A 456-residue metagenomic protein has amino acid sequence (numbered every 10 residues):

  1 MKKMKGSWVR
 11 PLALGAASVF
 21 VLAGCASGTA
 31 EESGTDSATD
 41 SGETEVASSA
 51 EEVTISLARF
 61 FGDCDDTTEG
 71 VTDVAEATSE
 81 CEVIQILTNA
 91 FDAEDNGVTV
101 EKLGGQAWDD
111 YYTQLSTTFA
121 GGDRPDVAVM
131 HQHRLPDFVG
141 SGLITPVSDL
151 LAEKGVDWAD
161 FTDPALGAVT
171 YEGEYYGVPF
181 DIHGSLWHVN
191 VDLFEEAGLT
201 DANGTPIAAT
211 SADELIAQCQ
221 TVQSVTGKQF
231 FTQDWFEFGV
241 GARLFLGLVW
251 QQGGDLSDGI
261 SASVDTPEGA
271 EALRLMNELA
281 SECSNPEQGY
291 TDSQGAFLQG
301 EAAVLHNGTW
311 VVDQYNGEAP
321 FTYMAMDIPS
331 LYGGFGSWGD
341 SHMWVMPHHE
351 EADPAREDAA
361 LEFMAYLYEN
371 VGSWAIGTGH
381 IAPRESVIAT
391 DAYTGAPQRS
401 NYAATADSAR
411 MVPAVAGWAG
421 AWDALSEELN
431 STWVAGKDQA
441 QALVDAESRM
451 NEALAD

Functional and structural regions predicted by a protein language model:
K2-M4, P11-L14, L22-D137, Y332 (+2 more regions): Conserved N-terminal structural module of periplasmic/extracytoplasmic solute-binding proteins
A47-E51, T68-G70, A152, V311-T322 (+2 more regions): C-terminal lobe and pocket-closing loops of periplasmic/extracytoplasmic Venus-flytrap solute-binding proteins
S56, Y171-F180, S185, E195 (+2 more regions): Extracytoplasmic/periplasmic solute-binding protein
A58-R59, E237, R243-Q251, A270-R356: Extracytoplasmic/periplasmic substrate-binding proteins
V83, L87, E271-L275, P354-L367 (+2 more regions): Short amphipathic alpha-helical coupling segments at ligand-binding clamshell hinges and other catalytic/signaling
G104-Q114, H133, A209-E214, P286-Q299: Short helix-initiation/N-cap motifs at beta->coil->alpha
Q132-L186, E214-I216, L244, M324-M326 (+1 more regions): Hinge/lid segment of periplasmic solute-binding proteins
E214-T221, D258-E287: Glycine-centered hinge/linker elements that transmit conformational signals in sensory and ligand-binding systems
